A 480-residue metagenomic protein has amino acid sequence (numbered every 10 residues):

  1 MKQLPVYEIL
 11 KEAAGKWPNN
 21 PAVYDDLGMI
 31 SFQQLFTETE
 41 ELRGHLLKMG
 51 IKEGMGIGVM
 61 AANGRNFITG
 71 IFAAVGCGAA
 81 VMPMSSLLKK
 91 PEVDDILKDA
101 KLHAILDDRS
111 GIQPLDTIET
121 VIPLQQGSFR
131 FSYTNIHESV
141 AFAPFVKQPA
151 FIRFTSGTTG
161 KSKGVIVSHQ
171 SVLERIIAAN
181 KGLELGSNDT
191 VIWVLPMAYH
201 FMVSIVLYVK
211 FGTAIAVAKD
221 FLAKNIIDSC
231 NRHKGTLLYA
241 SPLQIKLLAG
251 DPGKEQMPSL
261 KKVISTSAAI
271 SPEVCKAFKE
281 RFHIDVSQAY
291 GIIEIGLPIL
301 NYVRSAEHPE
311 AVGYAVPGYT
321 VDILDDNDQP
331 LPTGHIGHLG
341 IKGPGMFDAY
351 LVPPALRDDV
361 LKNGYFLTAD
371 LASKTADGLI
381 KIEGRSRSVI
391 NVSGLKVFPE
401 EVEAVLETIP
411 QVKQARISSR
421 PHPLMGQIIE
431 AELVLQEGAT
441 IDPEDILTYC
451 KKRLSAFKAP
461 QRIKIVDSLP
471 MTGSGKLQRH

Functional and structural regions predicted by a protein language model:
K2, G28, G44-L88, V194-L195 (+1 more regions): Conserved AMP-binding/adenylate-forming
Q3-L4, N19, I136-F154, K161 (+1 more regions): Conserved pre-ATP/AMP-binding loop-to-beta segment of ANL
S31-Q33, A150-I177: Conserved AMP-binding A3 loop
F36-L42, V165-G186, V194, I245-K246 (+1 more regions): Conserved structural elements of the adenylate-forming
F67, L88, G343, D348-A349 (+3 more regions): AMP-binding/adenylate-forming catalytic core of the ANL superfamily
L173-T190, M197-L237, D251: Conserved AMP-binding/adenylation subdomain of ANL enzymes
T236-A240, A249-H308, T320: Gly/Ser/Thr-rich phosphate-binding loop
V303, Y314-G318, Q329-N363, L395-V397: Conserved ATP/PPi-binding loop(s) of AMP-dependent carboxylate-activating enzymes
